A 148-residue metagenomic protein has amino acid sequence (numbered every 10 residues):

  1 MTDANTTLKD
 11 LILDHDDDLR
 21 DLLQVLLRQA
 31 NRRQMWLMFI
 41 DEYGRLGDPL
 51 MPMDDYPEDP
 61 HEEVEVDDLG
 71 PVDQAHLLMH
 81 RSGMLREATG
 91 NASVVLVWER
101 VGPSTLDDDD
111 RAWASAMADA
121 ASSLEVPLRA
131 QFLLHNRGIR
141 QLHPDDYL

Functional and structural regions predicted by a protein language model:
M1-H76, R140-L148: Domain-start "cap" segments at the beginnings of catalytic or binding domains
M1-T2, D110-L148: Divalent-metal-activated hydrolytic enzyme cores
Q24, G83-R86, A118: Generic structural signal for well-ordered alpha-helical scaffold segments
Q29, A88-T89, S123-L124: Alpha-helix C-cap/termination motif
M35, A92-V94, L128-A130: Residue-level recognition of the N-termini of beta-strands and the immediately preceding loop/turn
M38-I40, V97-E99, F132-L134: Short beta-strand segments
G44, E99-P103, N136-I139: Short, internal active-site loops enriched in acidic
D59-D108: Short HxH-centered metal-ligating active-site micro-motif
